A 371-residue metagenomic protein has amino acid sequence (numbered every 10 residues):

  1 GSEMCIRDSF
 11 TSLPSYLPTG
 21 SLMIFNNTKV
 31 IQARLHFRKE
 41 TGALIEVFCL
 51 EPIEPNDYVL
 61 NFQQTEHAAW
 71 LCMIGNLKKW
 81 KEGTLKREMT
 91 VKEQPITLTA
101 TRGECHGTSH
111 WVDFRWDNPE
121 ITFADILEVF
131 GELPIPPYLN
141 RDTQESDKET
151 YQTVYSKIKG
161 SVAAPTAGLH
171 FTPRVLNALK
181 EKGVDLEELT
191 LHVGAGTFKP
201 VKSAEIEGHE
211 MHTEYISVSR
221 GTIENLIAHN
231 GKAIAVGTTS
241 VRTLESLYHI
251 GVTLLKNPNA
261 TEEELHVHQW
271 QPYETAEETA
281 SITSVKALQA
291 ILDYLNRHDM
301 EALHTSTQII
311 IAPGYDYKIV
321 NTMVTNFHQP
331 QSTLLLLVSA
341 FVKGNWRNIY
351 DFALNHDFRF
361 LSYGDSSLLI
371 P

Functional and structural regions predicted by a protein language model:
S2-E3, R7-P371: Surface-exposed, charge/polar-rich loops and edge strands
